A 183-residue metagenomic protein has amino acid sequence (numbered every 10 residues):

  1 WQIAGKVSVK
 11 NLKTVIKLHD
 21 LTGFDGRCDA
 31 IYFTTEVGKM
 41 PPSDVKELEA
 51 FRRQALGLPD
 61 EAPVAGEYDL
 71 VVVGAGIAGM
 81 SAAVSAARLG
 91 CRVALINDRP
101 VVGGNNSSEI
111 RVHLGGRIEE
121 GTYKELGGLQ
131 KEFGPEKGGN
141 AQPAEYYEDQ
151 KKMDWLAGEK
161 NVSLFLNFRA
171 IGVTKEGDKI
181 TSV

Functional and structural regions predicted by a protein language model:
W1-E67: Extracytoplasmic
K13, C28, I77, G90 (+2 more regions): Extracellular structured ligand-interaction cores
K17, I77-S81, D149-K151, I180-S182: Short alpha-helical segments and helix-capping/turn motifs at coil-helix boundaries
R27-A30, P42-V45, A83-S85, G104-R111: Short, solvent-exposed loop/turn and secondary-structure capping segments
L70-A94: N-terminal Rossmann-like FAD-binding beta1-loop-alpha1 element of flavoenzymes
V84, R169, V183: Mobile, glycine-rich extracellular loop/lid and propeptide segments that shape or gate substrate/ligand access
C91-R92, N97-K179: Conserved N-terminal/central alpha/beta ligand/cofactor-binding core
